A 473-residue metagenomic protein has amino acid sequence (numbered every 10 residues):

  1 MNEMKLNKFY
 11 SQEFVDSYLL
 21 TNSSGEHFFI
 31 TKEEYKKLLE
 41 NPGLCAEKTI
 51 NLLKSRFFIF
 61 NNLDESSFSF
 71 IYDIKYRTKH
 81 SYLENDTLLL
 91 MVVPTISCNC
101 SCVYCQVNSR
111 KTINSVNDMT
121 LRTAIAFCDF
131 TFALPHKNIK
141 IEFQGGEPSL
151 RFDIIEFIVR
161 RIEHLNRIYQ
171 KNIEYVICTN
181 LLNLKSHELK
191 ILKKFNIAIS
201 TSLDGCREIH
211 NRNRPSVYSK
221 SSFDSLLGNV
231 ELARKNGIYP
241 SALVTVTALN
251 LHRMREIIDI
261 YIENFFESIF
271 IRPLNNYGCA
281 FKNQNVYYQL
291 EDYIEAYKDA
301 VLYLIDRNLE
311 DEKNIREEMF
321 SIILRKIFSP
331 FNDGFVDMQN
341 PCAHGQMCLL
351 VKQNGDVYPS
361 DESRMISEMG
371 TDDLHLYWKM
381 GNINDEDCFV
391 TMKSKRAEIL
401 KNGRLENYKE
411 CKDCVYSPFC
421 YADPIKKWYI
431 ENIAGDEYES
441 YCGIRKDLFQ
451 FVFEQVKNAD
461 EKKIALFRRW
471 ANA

Functional and structural regions predicted by a protein language model:
E3-F29, T49-M91: N-terminal [4Fe-4S]-dependent radical SAM core
F14, C342-Q346: Short, small/polar residue-rich loop motifs at catalytic or cofactor-binding pockets
E84-N85, L89-L121: Canonical Radical SAM [4Fe-4S] cluster-binding loop centered on the CxxxCxxC motif and its immediate flanking residues
S97-V107, D361, Y408-K426, I444: Local cysteine-cluster metal-coordination motifs and their immediate loop/turn environment, predominantly Fe-S cluster
A124-Q144, R151-N276, A280-Q289: Radical SAM/AdoMet-radical enzyme domain recognition
A126-Q144, E437-A473: Short Fe-S-cluster ligation motifs
I257-M338: Long, K/E/R/D-enriched contiguous segments that form extended
D292-S329, S363-K412: C-terminal accessory region of radical SAM enzymes
